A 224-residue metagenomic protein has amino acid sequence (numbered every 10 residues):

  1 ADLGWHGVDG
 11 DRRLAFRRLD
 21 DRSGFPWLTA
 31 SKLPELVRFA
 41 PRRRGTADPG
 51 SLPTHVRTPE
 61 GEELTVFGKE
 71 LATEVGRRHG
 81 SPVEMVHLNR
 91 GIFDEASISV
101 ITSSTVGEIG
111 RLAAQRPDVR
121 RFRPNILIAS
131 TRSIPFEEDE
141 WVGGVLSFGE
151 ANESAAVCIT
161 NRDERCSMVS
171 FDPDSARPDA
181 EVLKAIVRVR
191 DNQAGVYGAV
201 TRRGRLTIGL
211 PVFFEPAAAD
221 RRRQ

Functional and structural regions predicted by a protein language model:
A1-N152, A156-F171, R205, P211-Q224: Electropositive, beta-rich accessory/interaction domains or terminal extensions that provide binding surfaces
C166-R203: A conserved acidic, glycine/proline-rich C-terminal tail/linker
